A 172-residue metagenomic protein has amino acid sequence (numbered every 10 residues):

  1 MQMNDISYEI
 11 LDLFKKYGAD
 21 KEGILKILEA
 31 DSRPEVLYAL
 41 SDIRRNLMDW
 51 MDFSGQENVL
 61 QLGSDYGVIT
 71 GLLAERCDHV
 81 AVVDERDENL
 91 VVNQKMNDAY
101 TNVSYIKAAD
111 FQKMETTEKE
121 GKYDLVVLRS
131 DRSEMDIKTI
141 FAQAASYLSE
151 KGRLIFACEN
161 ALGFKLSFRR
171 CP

Functional and structural regions predicted by a protein language model:
M1-G18: N-terminal auxiliary segments of SAM/dcSAM-dependent transferases
Y38-E57: Conserved alpha-helix/loop element of class I SAM-dependent methyltransferases that forms part of the SAM/SAH-binding
G55-D65: Conserved class I S-adenosyl-L-methionine
Y66-C77: Conserved SAM-binding loop of SAM-dependent methyltransferases across substrates and taxa, primarily the Class I
N93-Q94: Conserved SAM-binding loop
E115-V126: A short acidic, Gly/Pro-enriched loop at the edge of an enzyme's catalytic core that lines a small-molecule cofactor
K138-R153: A short glycine-rich, Lys/Arg-flanked "PGG" loop and its adjoining helix->strand segment in the class I
F156-P172: Conserved class I S-adenosyl-L-methionine
